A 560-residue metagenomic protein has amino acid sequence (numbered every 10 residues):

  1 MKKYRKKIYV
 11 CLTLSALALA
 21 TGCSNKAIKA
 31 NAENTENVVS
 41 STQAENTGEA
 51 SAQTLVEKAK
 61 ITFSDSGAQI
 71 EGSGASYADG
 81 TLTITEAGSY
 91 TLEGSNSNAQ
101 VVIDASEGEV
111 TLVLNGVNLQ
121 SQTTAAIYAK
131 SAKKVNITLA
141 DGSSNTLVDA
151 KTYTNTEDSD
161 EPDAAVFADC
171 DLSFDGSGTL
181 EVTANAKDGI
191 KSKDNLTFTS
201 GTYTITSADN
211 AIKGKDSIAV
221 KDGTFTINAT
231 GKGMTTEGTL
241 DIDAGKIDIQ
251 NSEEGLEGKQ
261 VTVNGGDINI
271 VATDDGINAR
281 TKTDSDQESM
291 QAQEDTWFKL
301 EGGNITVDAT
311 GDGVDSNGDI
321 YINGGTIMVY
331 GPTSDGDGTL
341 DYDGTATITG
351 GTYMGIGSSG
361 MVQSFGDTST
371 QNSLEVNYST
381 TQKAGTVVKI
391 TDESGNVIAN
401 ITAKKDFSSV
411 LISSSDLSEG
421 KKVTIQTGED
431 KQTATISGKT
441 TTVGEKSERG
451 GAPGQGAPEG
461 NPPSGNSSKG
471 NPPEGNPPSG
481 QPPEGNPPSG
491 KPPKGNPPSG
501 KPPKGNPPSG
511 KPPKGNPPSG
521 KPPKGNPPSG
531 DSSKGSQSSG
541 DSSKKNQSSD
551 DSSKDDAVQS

Functional and structural regions predicted by a protein language model:
K2-S560: A composition-driven surface/loop motif
